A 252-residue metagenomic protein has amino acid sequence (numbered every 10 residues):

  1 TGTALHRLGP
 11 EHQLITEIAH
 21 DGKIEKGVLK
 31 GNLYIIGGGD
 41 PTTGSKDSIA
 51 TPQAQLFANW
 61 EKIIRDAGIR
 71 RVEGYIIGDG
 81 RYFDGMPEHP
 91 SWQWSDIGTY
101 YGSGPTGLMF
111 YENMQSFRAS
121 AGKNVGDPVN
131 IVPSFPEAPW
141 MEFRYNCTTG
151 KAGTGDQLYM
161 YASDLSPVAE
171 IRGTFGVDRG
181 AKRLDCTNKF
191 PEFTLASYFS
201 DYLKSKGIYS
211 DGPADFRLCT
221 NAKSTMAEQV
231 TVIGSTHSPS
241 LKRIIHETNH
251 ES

Functional and structural regions predicted by a protein language model:
H6-S252: Conserved serine DD-peptidase/penicillin-binding transpeptidase domain and beta-lactam-recognizing active-site
